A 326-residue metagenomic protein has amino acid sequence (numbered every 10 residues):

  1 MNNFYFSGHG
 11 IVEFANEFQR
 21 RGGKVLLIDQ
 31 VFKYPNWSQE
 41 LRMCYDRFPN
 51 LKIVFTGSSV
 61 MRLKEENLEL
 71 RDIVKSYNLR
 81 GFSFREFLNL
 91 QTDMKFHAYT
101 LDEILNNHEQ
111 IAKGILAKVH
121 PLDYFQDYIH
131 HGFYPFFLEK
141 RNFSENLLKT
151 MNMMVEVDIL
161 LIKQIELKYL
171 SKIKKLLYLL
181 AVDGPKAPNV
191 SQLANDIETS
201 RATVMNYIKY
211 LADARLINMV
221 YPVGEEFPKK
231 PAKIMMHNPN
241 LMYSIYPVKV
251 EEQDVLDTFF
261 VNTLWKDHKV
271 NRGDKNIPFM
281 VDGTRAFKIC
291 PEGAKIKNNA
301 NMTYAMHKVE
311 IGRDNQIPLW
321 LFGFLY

Functional and structural regions predicted by a protein language model:
M1-V25: Short glycine-rich substrate-engagement loop in P-loop NTPases that contacts/grips substrate
Q19-W37: Conserved P-loop NTPase "ATPase switch" module shared by AAA+ and STAND
L27-I28, K52-S58, N78: Structural recognition of the conserved hydrophobic beta-strand(s) that form the central parallel beta-sheet of P-loop
F32-V54: Conserved Walker B catalytic segment
S58, K64-S171, L177: Interdomain motor-coupling "hinge/lid" segment immediately C-terminal to the ATP-binding subdomain of NTP-driven enzymes
F136-N276: Accessory nucleic acid-recognition modules appended to NTPase machines
F260, L264, I277-G293: Conserved catalytic cores of phosphodiester-cleaving nucleases, focusing on short active-site segments
R272-N276, C290-Y326: Catalytic cores of nucleic-acid endonucleases
